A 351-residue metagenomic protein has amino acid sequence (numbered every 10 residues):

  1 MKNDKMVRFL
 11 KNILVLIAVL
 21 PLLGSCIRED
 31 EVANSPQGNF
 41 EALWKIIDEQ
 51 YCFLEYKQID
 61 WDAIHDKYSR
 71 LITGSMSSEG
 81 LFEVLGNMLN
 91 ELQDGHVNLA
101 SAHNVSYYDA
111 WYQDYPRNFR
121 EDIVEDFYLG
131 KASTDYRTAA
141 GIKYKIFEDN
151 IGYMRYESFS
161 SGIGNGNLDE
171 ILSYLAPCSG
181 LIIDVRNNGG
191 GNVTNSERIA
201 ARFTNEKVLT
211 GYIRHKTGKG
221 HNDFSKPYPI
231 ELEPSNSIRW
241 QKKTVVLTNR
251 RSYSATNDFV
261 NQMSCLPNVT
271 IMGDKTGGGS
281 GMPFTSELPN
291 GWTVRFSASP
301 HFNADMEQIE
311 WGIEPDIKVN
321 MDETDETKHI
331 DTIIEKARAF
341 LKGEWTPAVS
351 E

Functional and structural regions predicted by a protein language model:
M1-N34, E351: Bacterial Sec-dependent N-terminal signal peptides
R8, L14-L16, L181, G281 (+2 more regions): Generic hydrophobic-segment detector
F9-L10, D169, G191, D258: Hydrophobic alpha-helical segments, principally membrane-spanning helices and signal/leader peptides
L20, L175-P177, I238: Alpha-helix termination/capping residues and helix-transition junctions
C26-L181, V185-H215, N222-P229, K243 (+2 more regions): Flexible, low-complexity junctional segments that flank or bridge functional domains
I27-E41, Q58, E79, I151 (+1 more regions): C-terminal "post-core" interaction segments
